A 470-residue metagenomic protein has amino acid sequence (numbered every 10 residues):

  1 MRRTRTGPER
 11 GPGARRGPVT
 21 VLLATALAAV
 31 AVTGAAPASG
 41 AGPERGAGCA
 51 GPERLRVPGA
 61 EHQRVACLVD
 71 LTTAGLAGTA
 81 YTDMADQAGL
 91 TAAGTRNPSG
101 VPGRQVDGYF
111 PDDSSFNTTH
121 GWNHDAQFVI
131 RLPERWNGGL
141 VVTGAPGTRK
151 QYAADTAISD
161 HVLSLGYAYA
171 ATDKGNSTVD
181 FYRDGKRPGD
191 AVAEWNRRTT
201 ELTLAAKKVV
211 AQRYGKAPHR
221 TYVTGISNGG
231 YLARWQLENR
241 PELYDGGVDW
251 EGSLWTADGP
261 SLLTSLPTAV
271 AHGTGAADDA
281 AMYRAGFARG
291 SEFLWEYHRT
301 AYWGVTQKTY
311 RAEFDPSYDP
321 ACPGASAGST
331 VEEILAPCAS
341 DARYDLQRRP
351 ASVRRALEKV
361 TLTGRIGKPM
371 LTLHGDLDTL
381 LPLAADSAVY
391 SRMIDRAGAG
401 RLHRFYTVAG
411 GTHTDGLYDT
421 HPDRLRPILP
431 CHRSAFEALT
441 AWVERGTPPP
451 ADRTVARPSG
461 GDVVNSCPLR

Functional and structural regions predicted by a protein language model:
M1-G42: Secretory targeting and sorting signals
R45-T118, N123-A126, G252-R365, T454 (+1 more regions): Accessory cap/linker subdomain of secreted extracellular hydrolases
W122-Q127, P133-L140, P218, R365-G367: Proline/glycine-enriched tight loop/beta-turn segments at coil->beta junctions that connect or precede beta-strands
L132-N137, P188-R197, E201, A205-S227: Gly/Ser-rich "nucleophile elbow"/oxyanion-hole loop immediately N-terminal to the catalytic nucleophile in hydrolases
T143-L204, Q212, L417-R424: Cap/lid segment of the alpha/beta-hydrolase catalytic domain
K150, R220-A269: Primarily recognizes the serine-hydrolase "nucleophile elbow" in alpha/beta-hydrolase and SGNH/GDSL folds
Y152-I158, D180-G185, G189, R234-L237 (+4 more regions): Short, solvent-exposed loop/turn and secondary-structure capping segments
Y318-P468: C-terminal subdomain of alpha/beta-hydrolase-fold enzymes, centered on the catalytic histidine and its supporting
